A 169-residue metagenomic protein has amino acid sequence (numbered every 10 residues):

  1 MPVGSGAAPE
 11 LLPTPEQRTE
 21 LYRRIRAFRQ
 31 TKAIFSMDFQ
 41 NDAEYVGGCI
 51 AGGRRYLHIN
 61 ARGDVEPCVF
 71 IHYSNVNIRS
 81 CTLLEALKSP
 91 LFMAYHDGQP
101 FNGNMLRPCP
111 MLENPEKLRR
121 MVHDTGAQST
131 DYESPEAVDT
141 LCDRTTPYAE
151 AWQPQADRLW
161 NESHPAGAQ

Functional and structural regions predicted by a protein language model:
M1-G48, G52, A61-R62, E66 (+2 more regions): Radical SAM enzyme [4Fe-4S]-AdoMet core and its adjacent flexible, acidic and glycine-rich loops/tails across
G53-R54, R62, G103-L106: A structure-centric signal for secondary-structure junctions around beta-strands
F70-Q169: Flexible mid-to-C-terminal extensions adjoining Fe-S/redox cofactors in radical SAM and related proteins
